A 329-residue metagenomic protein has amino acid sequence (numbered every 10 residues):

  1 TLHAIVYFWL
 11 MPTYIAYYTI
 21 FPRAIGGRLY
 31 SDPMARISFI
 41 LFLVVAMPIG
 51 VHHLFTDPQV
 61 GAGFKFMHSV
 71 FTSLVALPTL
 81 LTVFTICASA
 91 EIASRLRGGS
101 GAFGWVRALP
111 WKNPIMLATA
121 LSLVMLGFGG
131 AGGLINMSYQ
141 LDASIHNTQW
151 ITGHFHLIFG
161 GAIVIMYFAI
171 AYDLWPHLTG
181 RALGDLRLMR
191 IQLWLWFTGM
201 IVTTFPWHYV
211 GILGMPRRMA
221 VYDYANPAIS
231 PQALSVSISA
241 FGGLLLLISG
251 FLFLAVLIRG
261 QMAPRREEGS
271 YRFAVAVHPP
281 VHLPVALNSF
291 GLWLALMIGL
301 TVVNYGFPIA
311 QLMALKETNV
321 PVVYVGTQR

Functional and structural regions predicted by a protein language model:
T1-I25, D32-T56, H68-R95, P114-Y139 (+4 more regions): Hydrophobic cores of alpha-helical transmembrane segments in multi-pass integral membrane proteins
D57-G61, L141-H146: Membrane-interface helix termini and inter-helical loops of multi-pass transporters
L96-V106, R265-P279: Juxtamembrane inter-helical linkers in multi-pass membrane proteins
A108-K112: A short, N-terminal "cap"/entry segment at the start of jelly-roll beta-barrel domains of the cupin/DSBH fold
